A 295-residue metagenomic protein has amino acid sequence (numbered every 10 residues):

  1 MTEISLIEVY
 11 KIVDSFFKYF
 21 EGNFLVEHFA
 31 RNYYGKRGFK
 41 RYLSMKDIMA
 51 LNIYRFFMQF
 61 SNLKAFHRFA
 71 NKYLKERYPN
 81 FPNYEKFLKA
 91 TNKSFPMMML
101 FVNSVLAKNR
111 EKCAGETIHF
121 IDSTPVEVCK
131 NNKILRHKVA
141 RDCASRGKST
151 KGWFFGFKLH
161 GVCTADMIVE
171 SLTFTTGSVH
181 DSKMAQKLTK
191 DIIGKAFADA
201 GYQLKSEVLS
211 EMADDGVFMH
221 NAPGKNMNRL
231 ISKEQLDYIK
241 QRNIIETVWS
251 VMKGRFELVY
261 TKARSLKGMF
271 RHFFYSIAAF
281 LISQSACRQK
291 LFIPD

Functional and structural regions predicted by a protein language model:
M1-D295: Short alpha-helical elements
